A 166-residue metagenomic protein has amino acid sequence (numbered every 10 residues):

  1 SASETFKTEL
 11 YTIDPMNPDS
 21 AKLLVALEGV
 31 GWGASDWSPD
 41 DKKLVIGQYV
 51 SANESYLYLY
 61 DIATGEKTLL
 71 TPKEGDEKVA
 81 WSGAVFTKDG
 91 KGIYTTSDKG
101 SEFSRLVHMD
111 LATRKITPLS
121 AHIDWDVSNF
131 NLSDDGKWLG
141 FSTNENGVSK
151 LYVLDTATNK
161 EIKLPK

Functional and structural regions predicted by a protein language model:
S1-T12, K91: Short intrinsically disordered, low-complexity coil segments enriched in acidic
A2-F6, V50-N53, K99-E102, E145-V148: Short glycine/acidic-enriched loop and turn motifs that connect beta-strands
Y11-G33, Y49, Y58-D89, S97-G100 (+2 more regions): Multi-bladed beta-propeller domains
W37: Long, contiguous binding/interaction regions
D41-V45, G90-I93, L139: Hydrophobic beta-strand positions that form the internal "hydrophobic ladder" of WD40/Gbeta-like beta-propeller blades
